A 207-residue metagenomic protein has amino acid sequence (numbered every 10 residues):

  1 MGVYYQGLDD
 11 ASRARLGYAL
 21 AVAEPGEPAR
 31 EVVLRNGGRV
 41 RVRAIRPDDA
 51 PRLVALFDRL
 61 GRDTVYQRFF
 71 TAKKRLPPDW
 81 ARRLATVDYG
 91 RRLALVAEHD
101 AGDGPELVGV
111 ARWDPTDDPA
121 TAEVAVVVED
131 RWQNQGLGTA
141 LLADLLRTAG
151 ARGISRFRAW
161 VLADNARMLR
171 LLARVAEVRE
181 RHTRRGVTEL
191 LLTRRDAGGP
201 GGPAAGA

Functional and structural regions predicted by a protein language model:
G2-A207: Long, contiguous binding/interaction regions
